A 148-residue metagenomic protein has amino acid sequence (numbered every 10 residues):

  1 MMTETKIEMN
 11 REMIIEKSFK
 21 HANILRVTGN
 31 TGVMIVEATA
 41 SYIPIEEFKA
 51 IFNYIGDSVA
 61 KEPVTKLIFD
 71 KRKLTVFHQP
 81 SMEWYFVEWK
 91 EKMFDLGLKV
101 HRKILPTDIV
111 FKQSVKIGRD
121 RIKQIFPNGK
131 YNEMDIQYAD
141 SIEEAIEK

Functional and structural regions predicted by a protein language model:
M2-K148: Amphipathic, Lys/Arg-enriched alpha-helical "gate/interface" segment within cytosolic domains that mediates
